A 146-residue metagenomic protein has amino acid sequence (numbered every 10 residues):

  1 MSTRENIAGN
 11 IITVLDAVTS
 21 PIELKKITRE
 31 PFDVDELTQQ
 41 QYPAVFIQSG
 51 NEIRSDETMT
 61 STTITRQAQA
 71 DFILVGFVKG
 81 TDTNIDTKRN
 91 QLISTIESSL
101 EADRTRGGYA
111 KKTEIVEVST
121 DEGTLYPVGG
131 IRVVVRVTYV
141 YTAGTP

Functional and structural regions predicted by a protein language model:
M1-Y42, F46-P146: Charged, amphipathic alpha-helical segments and their flanking helix caps
